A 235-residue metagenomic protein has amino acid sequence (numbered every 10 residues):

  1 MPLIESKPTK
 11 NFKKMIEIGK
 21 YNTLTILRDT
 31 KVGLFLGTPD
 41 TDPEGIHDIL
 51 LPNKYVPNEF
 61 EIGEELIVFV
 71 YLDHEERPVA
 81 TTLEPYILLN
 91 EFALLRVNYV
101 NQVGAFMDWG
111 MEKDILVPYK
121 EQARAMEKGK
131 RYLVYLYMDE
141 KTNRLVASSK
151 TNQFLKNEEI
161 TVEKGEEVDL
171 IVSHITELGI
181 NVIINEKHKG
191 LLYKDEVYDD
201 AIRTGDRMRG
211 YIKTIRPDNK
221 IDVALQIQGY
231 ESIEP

Functional and structural regions predicted by a protein language model:
M1-P235: Single-stranded RNA-binding regions, centering on S1/OB-family and related RNA-binding modules
